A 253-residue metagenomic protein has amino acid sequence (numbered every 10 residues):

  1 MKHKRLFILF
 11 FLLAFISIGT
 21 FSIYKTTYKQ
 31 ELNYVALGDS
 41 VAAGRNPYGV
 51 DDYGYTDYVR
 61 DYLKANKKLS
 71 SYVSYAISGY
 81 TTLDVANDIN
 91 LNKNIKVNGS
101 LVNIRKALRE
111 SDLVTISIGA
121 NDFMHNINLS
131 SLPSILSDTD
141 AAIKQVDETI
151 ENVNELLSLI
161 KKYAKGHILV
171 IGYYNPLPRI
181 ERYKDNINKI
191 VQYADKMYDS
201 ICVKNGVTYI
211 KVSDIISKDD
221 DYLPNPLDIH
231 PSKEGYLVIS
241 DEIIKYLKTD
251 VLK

Functional and structural regions predicted by a protein language model:
M1-L12: N-terminal Sec-pathway targeting helices
I23-S78, L237: Serine-esterase "nucleophile elbow" of acetyl-processing enzymes
Y24-Q30, Y58-D61, I89-V114, E155-K162: Short amphipathic alpha-helices and their capping/turn segments at secondary-structure boundaries
N33-G38, S71-A76, D112-S117, H167-G172 (+1 more regions): Structural recognition of the beta-strand scaffold that forms the well-ordered cores of secreted hydrolase catalytic
S40-A43, I77-L83, A120-H125, Y174-P178 (+1 more regions): Solvent-exposed loop/turn segments at secondary-structure junctions within structured extracellular/periplasmic domains
N94-K144: Oxyanion-hole/transition-state-stabilizing segment in secreted/luminal serine hydrolases and related acyltransferases
S117, N121, L156-N188: Active-site segments of SGNH/GDSL-like serine hydrolases that catalyze O-acetyl group transfer/hydrolysis on lipids
Y173-K253: Catalytic His-Asp segment of secreted/periplasmic serine-dependent ester chemistry enzymes
